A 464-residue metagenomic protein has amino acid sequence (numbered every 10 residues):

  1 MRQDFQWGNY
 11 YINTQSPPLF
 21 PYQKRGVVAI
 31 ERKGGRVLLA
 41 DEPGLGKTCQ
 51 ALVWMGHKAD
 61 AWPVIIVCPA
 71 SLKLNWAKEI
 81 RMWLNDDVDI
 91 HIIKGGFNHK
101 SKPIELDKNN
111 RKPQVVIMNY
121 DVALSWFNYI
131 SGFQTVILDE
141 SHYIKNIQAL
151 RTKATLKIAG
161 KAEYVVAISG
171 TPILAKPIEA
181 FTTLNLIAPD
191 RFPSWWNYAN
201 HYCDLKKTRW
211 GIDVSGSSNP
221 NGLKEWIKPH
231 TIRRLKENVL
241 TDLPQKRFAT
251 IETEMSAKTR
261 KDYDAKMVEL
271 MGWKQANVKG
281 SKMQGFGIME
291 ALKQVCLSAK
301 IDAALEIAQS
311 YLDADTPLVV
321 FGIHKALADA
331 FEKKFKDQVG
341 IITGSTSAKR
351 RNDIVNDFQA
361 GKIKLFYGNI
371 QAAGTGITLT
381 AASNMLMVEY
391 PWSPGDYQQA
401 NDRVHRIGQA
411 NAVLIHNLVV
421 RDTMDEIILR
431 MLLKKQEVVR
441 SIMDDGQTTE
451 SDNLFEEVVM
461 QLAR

Functional and structural regions predicted by a protein language model:
R2-A40: Conserved pre-motif I regulatory segment
G35-W54: Walker A/P-loop
L38, E42, S141, I147-Q148 (+8 more regions): Interdomain linker/hinge connecting the two RecA-like lobes of the SF2 helicase core
D60-P63, M82, I90, R111 (+4 more regions): Conserved P-loop NTPase motor "coupling/switch" region that bridges the ATPase
L72-G96, I187-P189: Conserved helix-turn-beta segment of the N-terminal RecA-like "Helicase ATP-binding" lobe in SF1/SF2 helicases
N98-T135, N146: Conserved helix/coil segment N-terminal to the catalytic DExD/H
K100-E105, P317-F321, D329, K336-A373: Conserved helicase ATPase core of P-loop NTP-dependent helicases/translocases
A162-Y198, L240-M267, G368-E450: SF2 helicase/translocase ATPase core recognition
